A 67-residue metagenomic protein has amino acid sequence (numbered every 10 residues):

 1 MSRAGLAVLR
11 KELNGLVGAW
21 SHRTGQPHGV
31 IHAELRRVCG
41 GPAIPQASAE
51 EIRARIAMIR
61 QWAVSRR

Functional and structural regions predicted by a protein language model:
M1-R67: A general nucleic-acid interaction/assembly signal
